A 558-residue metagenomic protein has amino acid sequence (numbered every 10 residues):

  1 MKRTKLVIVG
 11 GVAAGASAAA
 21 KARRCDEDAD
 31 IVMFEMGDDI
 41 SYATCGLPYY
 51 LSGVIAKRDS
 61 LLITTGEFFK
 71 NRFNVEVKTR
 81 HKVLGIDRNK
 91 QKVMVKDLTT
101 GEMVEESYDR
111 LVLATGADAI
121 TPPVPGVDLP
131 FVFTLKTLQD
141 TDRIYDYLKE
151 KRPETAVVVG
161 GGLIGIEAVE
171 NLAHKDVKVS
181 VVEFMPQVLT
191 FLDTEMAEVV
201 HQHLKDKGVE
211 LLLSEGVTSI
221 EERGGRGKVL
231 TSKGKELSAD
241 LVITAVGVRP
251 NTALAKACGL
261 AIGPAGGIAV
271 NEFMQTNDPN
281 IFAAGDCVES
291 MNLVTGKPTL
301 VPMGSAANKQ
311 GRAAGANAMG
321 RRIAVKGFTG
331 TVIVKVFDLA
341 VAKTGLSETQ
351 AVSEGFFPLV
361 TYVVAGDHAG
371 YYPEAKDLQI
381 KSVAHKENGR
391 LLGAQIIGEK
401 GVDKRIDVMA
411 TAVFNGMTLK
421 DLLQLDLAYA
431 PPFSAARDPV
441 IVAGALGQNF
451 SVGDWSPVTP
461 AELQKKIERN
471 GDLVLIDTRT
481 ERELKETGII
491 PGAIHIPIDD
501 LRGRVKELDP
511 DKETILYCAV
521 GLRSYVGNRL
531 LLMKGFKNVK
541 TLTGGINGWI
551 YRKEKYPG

Functional and structural regions predicted by a protein language model:
M1-T4, R24, C287-K400, P431-A435 (+1 more regions): Mid-to-C-terminal Rossmann-like scaffold of FAD/NAD(P)H-dependent oxidoreductases
K2-K82, V169-L192, T331, K404 (+2 more regions): Beta1-alpha1 glycine-rich phosphate/pyrophosphate-binding loop at the start of Rossmann-like nucleotide-binding domains
D28-D30, R72-N74, K78-T99, E106 (+2 more regions): A Rossmann-like FAD-binding core segment of flavoenzymes
L62, T155-A156, L163-E221, P302-A307 (+2 more regions): Rossmann-like dinucleotide-binding cores of NAD(P)H-dependent redox enzymes
E106-G116, A239-G247, G311, G389: Short hydrophobic core segments
L113-K175, E210-L211, V270-E272, I494-I498 (+2 more regions): Glycine-rich dinucleotide-binding loop and its adjacent helix/turn
D128-R152, K228, K235-A313, V408 (+2 more regions): FAD-site-proximal beta/loop scaffold in flavoenzymes
K420-L473, E481-I515, A519-G558: Rhodanese-like catalytic fold shared by cysteine-dependent sulfurtransferases and DSP/PTP-type phosphatases
